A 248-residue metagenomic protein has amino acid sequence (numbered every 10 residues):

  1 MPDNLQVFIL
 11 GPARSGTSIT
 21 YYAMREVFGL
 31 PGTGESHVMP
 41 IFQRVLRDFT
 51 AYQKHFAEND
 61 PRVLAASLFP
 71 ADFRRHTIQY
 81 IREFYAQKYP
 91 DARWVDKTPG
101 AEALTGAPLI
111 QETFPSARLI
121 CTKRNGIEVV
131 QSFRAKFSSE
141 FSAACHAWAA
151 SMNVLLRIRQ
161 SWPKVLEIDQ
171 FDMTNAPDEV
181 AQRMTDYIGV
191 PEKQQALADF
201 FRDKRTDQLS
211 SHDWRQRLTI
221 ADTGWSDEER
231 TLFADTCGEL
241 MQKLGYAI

Functional and structural regions predicted by a protein language model:
M1-F8, R134, L156-R159, D186-I248: PAPS-dependent sulfotransferases, especially Golgi type II membrane carbohydrate sulfotransferases
M1-I78, D203, D207, S211-H212: PAPS-dependent sulfotransferase catalytic core
P2, I9-A13, P99, A144 (+2 more regions): Aromatic-acidic/polar surface patches that form glycan- and anion
S36-M39, K123-I127, L197-F200: A short, structured active-site edge motif that brings together acidic residues
Y52-P61, E140-A147, W214-D222: A polyampholytic, Gly/Pro-enriched intrinsically disordered region
L68-D96: Alpha-helix-centered segments that form part of catalytic cores
F69-T77, P99-E102, H146-S151, A176 (+2 more regions): Soluble or luminal CAZymes and related metallo-dependent hydrolases
Q87-Q195, S210-D213: PAPS-dependent sulfotransferase catalytic domain
